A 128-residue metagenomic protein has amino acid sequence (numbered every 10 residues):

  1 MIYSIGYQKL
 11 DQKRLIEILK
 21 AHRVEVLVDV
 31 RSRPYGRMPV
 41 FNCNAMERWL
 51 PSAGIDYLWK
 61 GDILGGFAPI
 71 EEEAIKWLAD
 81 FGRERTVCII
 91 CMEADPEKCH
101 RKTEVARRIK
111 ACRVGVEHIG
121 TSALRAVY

Functional and structural regions predicted by a protein language model:
M1-Y128: Residues lining hydrophobic/aromatic ligand-binding pockets adjacent to catalytic sites
